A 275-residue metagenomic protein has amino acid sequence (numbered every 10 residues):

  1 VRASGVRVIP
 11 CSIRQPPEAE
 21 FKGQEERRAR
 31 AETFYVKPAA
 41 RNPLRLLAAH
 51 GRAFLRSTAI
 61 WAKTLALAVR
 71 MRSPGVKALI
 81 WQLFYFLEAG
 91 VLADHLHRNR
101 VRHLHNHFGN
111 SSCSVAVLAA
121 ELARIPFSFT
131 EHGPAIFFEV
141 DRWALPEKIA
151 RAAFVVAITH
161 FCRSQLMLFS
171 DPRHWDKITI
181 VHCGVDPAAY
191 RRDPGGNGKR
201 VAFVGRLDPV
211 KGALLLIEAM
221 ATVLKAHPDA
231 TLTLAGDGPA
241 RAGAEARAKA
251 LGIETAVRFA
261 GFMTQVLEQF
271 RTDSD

Functional and structural regions predicted by a protein language model:
R2, K77, F127-A153: A conserved, positively charged/aromatic
R14, F161, G184: Carbohydrate-associated surface elements
Q15-Q82: A conserved catalytic-core segment of Leloir-type glycosyltransferases
Y35, L79-W81, L92-S111: Short N-terminal targeting/anchoring amphipathic segment
E139-V140, M167, H182-K199: Acidic anion/phosphate-binding donor-loop and adjacent secondary structure in glycosyltransferase catalytic cores
I149, F262-M263, Q269-S274: Short alpha-helical donor nucleotide-sugar binding micro-motif in glycosyltransferases
P194-T222, T233: Conserved donor-binding/catalytic core segment of Leloir-type glycosyltransferases
T233-G236, A242-M263, D275: Nucleotide-activated donor-binding/catalytic signature segment of Leloir-type glycosyltransferases, i.e., the conserved
